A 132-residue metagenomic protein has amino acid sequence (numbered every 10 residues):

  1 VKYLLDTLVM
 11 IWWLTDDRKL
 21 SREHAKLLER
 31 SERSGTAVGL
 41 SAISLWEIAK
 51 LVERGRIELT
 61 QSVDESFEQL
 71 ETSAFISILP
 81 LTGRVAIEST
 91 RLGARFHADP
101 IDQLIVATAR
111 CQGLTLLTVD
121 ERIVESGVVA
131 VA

Functional and structural regions predicted by a protein language model:
V1-L40, R54-Q69, Q112, R122-E125: Short, well-structured N-terminal submotif of metal-dependent ribonuclease cores
I48: Phosphate/NTP-binding elements of NTP-utilizing enzymes
L51: ABC-type ATPase nucleotide-binding domain
E58-D64, T72-E121: Active-site neighborhoods of divalent-metal-dependent phosphate/nucleic-acid chemistry enzymes
G127-A132: Active-site regions of enzymes building and remodeling cell-envelope glycoconjugates
